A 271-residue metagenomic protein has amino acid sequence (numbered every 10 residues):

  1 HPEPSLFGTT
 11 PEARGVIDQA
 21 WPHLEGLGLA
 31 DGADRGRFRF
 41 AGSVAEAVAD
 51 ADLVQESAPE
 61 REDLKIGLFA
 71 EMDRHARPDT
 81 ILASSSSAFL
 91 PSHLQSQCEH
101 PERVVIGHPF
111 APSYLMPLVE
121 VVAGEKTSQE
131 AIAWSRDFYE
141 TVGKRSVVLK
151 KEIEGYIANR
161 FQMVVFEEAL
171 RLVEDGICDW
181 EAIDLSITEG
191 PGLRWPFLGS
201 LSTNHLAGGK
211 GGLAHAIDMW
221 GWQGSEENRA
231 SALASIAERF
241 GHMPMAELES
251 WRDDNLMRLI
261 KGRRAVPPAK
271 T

Functional and structural regions predicted by a protein language model:
P4, G8-E12, P22-I81: Rossmann-like NAD(P)-binding element
E12-Q19, E130-T141, L185, E189 (+1 more regions): A non-catalytic, amphipathic alpha-helix used as a structural packing/dimerization or gating element in enzyme scaffolds
A13, I17, M72, L94-Q95: Hydrophobic packing residues within well-ordered alpha-helices of enzyme cores
S84-K151, G155, N159: Rossmann-fold dinucleotide-binding core
T141-K144, V148, D175-T271: NAD(P)-dependent Rossmann-like dehydrogenase/reductase catalytic/cofactor-binding core
A158, Q162-E168: Structural/interface elements that position substrates and couple domains in central-metabolism enzymes
